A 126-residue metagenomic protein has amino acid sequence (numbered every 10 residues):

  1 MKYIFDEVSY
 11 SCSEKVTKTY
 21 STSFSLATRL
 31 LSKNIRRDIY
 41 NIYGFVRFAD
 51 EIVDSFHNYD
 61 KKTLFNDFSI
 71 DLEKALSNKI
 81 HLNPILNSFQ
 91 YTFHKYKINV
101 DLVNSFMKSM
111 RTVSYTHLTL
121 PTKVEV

Functional and structural regions predicted by a protein language model:
M1-F24, T28-L31: N- or domain-start disorder-to-order transition segments that initiate the globular core
E14, L31-R37, I80: Structural motif
R37-F56: Active-site alpha-helical segments that house and flank conserved acidic catalytic motifs for diphosphate chemistry
D38-G44, L64, I85, L102 (+1 more regions): Residue-level detector of well-ordered alpha-helical segments, enriched for hydrophobic/aromatic packing positions
Y59-K74: Divalent-cation-assisted or electrostatically stabilized phosphate/pyrophosphate-binding catalytic cores
L72-Y115: A contiguous, low-structure linker/loop signature
T116-T122: Conserved small/polar residues in nucleotide/adenosyl-binding loops
